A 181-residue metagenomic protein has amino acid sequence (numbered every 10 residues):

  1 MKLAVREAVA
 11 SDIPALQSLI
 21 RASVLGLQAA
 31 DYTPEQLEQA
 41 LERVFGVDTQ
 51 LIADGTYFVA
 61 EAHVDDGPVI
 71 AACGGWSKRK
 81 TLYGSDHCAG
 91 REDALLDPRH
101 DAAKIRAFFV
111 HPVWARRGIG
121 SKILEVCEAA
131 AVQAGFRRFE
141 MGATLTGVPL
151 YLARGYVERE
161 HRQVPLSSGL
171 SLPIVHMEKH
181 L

Functional and structural regions predicted by a protein language model:
M1-P14: Conserved N-terminal entry element of GNAT/NAT acetyltransferase domains
R21-V47: Conserved GNAT-fold acetyl-CoA-binding loop/helix
D54, P68-A115, E125, A130 (+1 more regions): Conserved acyl-donor/pantetheine-binding loop and adjacent beta-alpha core of acyl/acetyltransferases and related
T56-A60: Hydrophobic beta-strand residues of extracellular immunoglobulin-like
E61-D65: Core beta-strand residues in small-molecule sensory/regulatory alpha/beta domains
R117, S121, Q133, L145-H161 (+1 more regions): Conserved active-site alpha-helix within GNAT-family acetyltransferase domains
L124, A131-T144: Conserved GNAT acetyl-CoA-binding A-motif
